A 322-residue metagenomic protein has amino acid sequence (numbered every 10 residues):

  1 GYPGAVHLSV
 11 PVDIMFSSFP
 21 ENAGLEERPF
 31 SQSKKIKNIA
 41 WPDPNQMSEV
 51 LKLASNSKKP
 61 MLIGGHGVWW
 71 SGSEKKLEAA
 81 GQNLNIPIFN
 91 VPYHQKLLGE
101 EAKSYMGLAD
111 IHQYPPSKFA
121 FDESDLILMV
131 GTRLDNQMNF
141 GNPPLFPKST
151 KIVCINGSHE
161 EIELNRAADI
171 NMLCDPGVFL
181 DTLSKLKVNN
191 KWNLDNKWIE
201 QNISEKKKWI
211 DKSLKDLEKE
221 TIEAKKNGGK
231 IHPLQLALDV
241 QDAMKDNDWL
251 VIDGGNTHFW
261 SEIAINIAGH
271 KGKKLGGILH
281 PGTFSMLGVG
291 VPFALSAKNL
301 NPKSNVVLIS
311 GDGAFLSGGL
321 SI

Functional and structural regions predicted by a protein language model:
G1-N56: Conformationally flexible catalytic loops at phosphate/diphosphate-handling active centers
G1-Y2, Q46-M61, A80, F121-S124 (+2 more regions): Glycine-rich phosphate/diphosphate-binding loops that line cofactor/substrate pockets in enzymes
V10, H94-K208: Glycine-rich, acidic loop regions that bind phosphate or pyrophosphate groups
V10-F16, P42, H66-V68, Q95 (+1 more regions): Glycine-rich beta-alpha junction loops
I63-H66, F119-T132, K303-S317: A short, small-residue-rich loop immediately preceding and capping a beta-strand
G67, Y93-L97, T132-D135, S158-H159 (+3 more regions): Acidic, glycine-rich active-site loops and adjacent beta-strand->loop/helix elements that engage anionic groups
W70-S73, D135-F140, F259-W260, G288-V291 (+1 more regions): Short glycine/serine/threonine-rich phosphate/pyrophosphate-binding segments that cradle anionic phosphate groups
K207-K303: Active-site diphosphate/adenylate-binding microenvironment
